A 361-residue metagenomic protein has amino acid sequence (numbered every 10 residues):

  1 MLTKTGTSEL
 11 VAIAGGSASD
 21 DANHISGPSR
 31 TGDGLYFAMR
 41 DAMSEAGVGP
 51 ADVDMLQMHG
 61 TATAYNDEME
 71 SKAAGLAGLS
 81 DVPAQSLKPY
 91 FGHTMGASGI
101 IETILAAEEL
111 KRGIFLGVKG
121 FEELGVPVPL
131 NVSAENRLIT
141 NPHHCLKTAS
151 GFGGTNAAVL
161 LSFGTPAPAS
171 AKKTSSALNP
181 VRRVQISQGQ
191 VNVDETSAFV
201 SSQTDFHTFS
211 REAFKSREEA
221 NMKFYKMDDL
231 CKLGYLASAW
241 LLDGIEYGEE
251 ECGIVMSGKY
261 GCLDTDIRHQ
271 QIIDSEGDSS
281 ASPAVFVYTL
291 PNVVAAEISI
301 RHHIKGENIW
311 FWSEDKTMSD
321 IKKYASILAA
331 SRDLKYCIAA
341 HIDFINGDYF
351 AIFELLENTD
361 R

Functional and structural regions predicted by a protein language model:
M1-K4, L160: Short, structured beta-strand segments at or near domain termini in extracellular proteins/domains
S8-R361: Conserved "HGTGT" condensation-loop signature of ketosynthase/thiolase-family condensing enzymes that catalyze
